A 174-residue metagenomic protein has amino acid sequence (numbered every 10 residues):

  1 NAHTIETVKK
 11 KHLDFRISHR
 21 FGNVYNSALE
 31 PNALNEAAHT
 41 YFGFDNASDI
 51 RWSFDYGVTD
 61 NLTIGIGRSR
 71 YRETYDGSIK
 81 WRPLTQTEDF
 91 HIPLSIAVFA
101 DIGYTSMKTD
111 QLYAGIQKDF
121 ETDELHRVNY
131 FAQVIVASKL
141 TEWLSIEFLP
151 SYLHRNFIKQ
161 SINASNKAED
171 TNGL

Functional and structural regions predicted by a protein language model:
N1-E121, V128-A132, S138-L140: Transmembrane beta-barrel domains of Gram-negative outer membranes and organellar outer membranes
D119-L174: Detector for outer-membrane/organellar transmembrane beta-barrel domains, recognizing the amphipathic beta-strand
